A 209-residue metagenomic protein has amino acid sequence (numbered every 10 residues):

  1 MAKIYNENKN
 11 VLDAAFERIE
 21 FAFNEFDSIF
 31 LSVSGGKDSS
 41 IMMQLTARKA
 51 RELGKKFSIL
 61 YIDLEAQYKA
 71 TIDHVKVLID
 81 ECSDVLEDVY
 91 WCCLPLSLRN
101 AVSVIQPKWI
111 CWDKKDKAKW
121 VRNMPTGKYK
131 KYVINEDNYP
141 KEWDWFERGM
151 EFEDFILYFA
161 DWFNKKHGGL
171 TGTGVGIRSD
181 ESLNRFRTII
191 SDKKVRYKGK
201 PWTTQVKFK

Functional and structural regions predicted by a protein language model:
M1-K209: ATP-dependent adenylation/nucleotidyltransferase module used to activate substrates
